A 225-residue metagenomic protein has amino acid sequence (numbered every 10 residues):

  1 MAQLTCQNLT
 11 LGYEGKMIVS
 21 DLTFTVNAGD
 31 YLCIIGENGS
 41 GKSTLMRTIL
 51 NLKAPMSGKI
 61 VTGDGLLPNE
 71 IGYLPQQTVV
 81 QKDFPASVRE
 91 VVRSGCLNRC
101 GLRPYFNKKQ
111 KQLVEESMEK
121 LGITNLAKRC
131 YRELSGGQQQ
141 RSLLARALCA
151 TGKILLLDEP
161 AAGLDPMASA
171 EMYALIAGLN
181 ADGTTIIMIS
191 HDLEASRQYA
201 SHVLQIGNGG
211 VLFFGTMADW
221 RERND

Functional and structural regions predicted by a protein language model:
R93, K108-L126: Conserved ABC ATPase "signature" region
C130-L134, Q138: Conserved ABC ATPase signature
L155-D158: Catalytic Walker B motif of ABC-type/P-loop ATPase nucleotide-binding domains
P166-A168: Helix N-cap at the start of a conserved alpha-helix in ABC-type nucleotide-binding domains
S190-H191: H-loop/switch region of ABC-family ATPase nucleotide-binding domains
S196-Q198: A short, surface-exposed alpha-helical micro-motif characterized by mixed small hydrophobic and charged/polar residues
V203-T216: H-loop (His-switch) and adjacent beta-strand-loop-beta switch element of ABC-type ATPase nucleotide-binding domains
